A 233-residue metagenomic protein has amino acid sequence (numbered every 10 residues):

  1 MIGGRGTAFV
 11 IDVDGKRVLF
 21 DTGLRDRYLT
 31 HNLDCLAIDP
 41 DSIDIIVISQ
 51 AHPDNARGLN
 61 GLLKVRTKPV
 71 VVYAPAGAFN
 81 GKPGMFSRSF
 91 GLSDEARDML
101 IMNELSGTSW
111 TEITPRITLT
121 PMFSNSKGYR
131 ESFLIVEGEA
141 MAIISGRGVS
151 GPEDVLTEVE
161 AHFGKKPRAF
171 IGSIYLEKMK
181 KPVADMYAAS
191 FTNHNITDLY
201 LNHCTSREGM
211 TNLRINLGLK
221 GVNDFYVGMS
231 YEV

Functional and structural regions predicted by a protein language model:
M1-A8, D14-R17, D26, G61 (+3 more regions): Terminal domain-initiation and capping elements
M1-L36, R130-S145: Conserved beta-strand hairpin/beta-sheet module of binuclear metal-dependent hydrolase folds, prominently
I11, D21, L33, Q50 (+4 more regions): Divalent metal-coordination and catalytic microenvironments
R17-V18, I45, V70-V71, R116-T118 (+4 more regions): Structural motif
G23-D26, N125, G148-V149, L176: Short glycine-enriched loops at secondary-structure junctions
R27-Y73, A161-I171, T192, T197-D198: Active-site metal-binding motif and surrounding structural segment of the metallo-beta-lactamase
N55, A140-A142, R147-Y231: Cap/insert and terminal regions of metallo-dependent hydrolase folds
A76-S132, V222-V233: Metallo-beta-lactamase
